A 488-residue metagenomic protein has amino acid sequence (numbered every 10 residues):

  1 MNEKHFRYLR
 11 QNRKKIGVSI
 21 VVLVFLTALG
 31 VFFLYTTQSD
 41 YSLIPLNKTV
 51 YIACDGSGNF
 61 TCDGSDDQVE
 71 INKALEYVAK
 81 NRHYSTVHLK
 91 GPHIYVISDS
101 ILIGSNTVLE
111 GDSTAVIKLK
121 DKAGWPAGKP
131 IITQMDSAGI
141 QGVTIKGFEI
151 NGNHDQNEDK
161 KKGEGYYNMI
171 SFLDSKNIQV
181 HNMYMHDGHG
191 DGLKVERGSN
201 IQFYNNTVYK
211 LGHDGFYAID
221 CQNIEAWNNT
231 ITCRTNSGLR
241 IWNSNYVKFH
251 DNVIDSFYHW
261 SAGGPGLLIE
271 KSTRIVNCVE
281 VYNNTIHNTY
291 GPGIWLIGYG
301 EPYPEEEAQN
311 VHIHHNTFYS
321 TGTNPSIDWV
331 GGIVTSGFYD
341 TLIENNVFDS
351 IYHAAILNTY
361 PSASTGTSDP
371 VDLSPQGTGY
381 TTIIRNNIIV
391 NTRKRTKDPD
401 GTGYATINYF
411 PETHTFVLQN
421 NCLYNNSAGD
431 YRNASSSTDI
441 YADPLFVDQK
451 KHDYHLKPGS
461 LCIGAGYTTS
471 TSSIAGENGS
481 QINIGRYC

Functional and structural regions predicted by a protein language model:
M1-D40: Secretory targeting signatures
S39-K73, L445-K450: Right-handed parallel beta-helix/beta-solenoid
V50-C54, V69-S98, T107-L119, F446 (+1 more regions): Glycine-rich repeat segments that build the extracellular carbohydrate-interaction surface of secreted and virion
D55-N72, D159-G163, P399-T402, D453-S460 (+1 more regions): Short, polar loop/linker segments at the starts of domains and inter-domain junctions
I94-L109, I117-K146, H154-N177, V195 (+1 more regions): Extracellular beta-strand-rich solenoid/capping regions of secreted or surface-exposed proteins that bind or remodel
I97-D99, S113, L119-G124, H154-K160 (+15 more regions): Short glycine/acidic-rich loop motifs that flank beta-strands on beta-rich extracellular proteins
N106, D112-A115, Q141-G152, K176-D187 (+11 more regions): Right-handed parallel beta-helix
T438-C488: C-terminal accessory segments
